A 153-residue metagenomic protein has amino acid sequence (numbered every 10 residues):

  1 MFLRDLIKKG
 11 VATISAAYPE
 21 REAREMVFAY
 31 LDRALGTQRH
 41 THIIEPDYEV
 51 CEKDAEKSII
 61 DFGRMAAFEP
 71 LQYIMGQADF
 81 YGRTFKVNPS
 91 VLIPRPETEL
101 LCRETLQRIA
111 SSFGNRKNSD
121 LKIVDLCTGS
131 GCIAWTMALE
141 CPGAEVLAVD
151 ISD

Functional and structural regions predicted by a protein language model:
M1-M75: N-terminal auxiliary segments of SAM/dcSAM-dependent transferases
P46, V50, E56, I60-P142 (+1 more regions): SAM-dependent Rossmann-like transferase core, predominantly class I methyltransferases with a strong bias toward
